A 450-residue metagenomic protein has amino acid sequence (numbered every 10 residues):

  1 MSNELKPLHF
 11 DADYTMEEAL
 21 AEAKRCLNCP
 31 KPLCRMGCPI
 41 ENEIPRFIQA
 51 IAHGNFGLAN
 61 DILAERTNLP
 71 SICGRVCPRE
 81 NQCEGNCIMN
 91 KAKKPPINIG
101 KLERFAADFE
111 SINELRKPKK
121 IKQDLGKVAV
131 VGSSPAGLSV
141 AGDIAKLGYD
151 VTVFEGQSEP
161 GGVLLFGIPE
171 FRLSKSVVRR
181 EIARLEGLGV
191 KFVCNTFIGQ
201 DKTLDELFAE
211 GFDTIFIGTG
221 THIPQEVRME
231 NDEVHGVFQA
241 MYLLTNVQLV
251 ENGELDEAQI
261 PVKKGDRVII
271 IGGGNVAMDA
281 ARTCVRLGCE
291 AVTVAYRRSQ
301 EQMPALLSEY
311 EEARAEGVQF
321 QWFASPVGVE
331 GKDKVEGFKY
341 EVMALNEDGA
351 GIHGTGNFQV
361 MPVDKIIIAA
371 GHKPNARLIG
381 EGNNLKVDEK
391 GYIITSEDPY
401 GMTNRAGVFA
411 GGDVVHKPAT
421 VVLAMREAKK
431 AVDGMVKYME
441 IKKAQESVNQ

Functional and structural regions predicted by a protein language model:
M1-F10, L33-L58, E80-D108: Iron-sulfur (Fe-S) cluster-binding segments and ferredoxin-like electron-carrier domains, especially [2Fe-2S]
D13-P32, F56-Q82: Immediate flanking context of iron-sulfur cluster ligation sites
F47, I72-R75, E80-V131, L147 (+3 more regions): FAD-binding core/adjacent interface of flavoenzyme oxidoreductases
K127-T152, A277-V285: N-terminal Rossmann-like FAD-binding beta1-loop-alpha1 element of flavoenzymes
V153, Q157-L188, F192, A281-G328 (+1 more regions): Rossmann-like dinucleotide-binding cores of NAD(P)H-dependent redox enzymes
F197-E210, I215, K332-F358: Conserved beta-strand-loop-beta-strand element in the redox core of flavoprotein oxidoreductases
H235-G265, D348-P418: FAD-site-proximal beta/loop scaffold in flavoenzymes
V414-K442: A conserved FAD-binding loop/helix module that cradles the flavin
